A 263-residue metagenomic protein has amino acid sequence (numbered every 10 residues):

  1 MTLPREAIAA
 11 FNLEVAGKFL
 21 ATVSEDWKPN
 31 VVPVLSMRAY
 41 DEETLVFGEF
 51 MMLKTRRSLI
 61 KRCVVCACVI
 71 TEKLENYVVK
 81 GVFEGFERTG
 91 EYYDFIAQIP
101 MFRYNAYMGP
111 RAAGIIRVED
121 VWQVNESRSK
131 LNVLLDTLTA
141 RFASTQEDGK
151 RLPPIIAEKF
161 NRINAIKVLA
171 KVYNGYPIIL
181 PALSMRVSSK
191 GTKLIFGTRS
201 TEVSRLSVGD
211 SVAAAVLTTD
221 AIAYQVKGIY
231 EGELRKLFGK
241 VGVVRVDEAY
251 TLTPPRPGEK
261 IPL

Functional and structural regions predicted by a protein language model:
M1-L263: Binding-site signature for planar aromatic cofactors or substrates
